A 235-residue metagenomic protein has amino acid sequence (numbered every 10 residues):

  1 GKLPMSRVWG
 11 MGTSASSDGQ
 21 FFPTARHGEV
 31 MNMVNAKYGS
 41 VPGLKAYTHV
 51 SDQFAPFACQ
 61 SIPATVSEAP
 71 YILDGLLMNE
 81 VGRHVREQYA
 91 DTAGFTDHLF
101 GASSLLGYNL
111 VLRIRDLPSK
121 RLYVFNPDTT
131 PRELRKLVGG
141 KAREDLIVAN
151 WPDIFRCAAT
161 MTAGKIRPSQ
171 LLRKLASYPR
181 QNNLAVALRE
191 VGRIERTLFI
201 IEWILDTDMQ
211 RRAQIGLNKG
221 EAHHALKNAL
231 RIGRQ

Functional and structural regions predicted by a protein language model:
K2-E68: Active-site cores of enzymes that catalyze phosphoryl transfer or operate on phosphate-rich substrates
S6, V50-F54, M78-H84, L106-N109: Secondary-structure transition/capping motifs at alpha-helix termini and the adjoining loop/turn into the next element
A25-E29, Y71, T96-L105, R121-N126: A short acidic (Asp/Glu
G43, I72, Q88-Y89, L99: Extended, hydrophobic alpha-helical segments in both membrane/secreted and soluble proteins
S67-E87: Short, basic/hydrophobic alpha-helical segments
Q88-H98, D116-R121: Acidic, metal-coordinating catalytic cores used for nucleic-acid/nucleotide bond scission and strand-transfer chemistry
G107-D145: Helix-centered, glycine/charged polyanion-binding patches within enzymatic domains that contact phosphate-containing
K136, R143-Q235: Long, compositionally biased intrinsically disordered regions
